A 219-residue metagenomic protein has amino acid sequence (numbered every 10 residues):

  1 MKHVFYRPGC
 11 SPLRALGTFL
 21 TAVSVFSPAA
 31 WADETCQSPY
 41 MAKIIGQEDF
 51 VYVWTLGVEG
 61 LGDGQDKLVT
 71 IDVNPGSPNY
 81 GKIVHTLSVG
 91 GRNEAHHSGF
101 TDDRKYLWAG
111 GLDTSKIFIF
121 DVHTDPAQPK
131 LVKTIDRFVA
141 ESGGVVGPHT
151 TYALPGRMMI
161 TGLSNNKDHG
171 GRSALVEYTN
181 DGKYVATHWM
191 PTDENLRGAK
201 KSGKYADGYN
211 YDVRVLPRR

Functional and structural regions predicted by a protein language model:
K2-T18: Bacterial N-terminal signal peptides that target proteins for export
A15-S27: Bacterial N-terminal signal peptides
D33-V73, Y80-K105, A109-L112: Beta-strand-rich domains and repeat architectures in extracellular enzymes and scaffolds, especially beta-propellers
I45-Q47, D102-D103, A153-P155, L216-R218: Residue-level detector of Asp-centered blade-edge/turn motifs that repeat once per structural unit in beta-propeller
L61-G64, L112-S115, N166-R172: Short, solvent-exposed loop/turn segments at conserved positions within beta-propeller repeat blades
K67-V69, K116-F118, A174-V176: A short loop-to-beta-strand structural motif that recurs across blades of beta-propeller domains
Y80-T150: Blade-loop segments of beta-propeller domains
H123-D212, L216-P217: Asp-box/WD-like beta-propeller blade repeats and closely related beta-sheet repeat scaffolds
